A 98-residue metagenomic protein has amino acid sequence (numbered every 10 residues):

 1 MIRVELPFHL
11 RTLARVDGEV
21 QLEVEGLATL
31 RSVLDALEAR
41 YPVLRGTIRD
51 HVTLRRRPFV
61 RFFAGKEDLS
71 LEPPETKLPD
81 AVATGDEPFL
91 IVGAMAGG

Functional and structural regions predicted by a protein language model:
M1-G97: Ubiquitin-like/PB1-type beta-grasp interaction modules and other compact soluble beta-rich domains
